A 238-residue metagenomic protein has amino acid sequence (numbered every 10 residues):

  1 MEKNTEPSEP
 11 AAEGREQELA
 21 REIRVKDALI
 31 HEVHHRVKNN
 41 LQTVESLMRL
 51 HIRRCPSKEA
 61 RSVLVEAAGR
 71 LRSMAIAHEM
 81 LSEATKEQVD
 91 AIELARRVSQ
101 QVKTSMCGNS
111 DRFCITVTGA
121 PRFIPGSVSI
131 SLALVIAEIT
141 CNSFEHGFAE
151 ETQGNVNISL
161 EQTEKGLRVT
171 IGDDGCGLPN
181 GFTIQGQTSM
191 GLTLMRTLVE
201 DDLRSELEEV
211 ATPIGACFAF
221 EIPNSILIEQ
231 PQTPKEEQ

Functional and structural regions predicted by a protein language model:
E2-D27: Conserved signal-transmission helix
E18-I30, H34, P56, E87-V89 (+2 more regions): Conserved short strand/loop->alpha-helix "switch" segment adjacent to the catalytic nucleotide/phosphoryl-transfer site
A28-Q42, S46, L50: Conserved phosphoacceptor histidine of two-component systems
M48-A60: Short acidic helix/loop segment immediately C-terminal to the autophosphorylated histidine in two-component histidine
L64-A67, R72, I76, M80 (+1 more regions): Short beta-to-alpha transition helix within the HATPase_c
Q153-K165: Short beta-strand/loop element within the Bergerat-fold HATPase_c
D173: Acidic ATP/Mg2+-coordinating residue in the GHKL
G181-E208, E236-Q238: ATP phosphate-binding glycine-rich loop and adjacent ATP-lid/helix-beta elements within ATP-binding kinase/ATPase
